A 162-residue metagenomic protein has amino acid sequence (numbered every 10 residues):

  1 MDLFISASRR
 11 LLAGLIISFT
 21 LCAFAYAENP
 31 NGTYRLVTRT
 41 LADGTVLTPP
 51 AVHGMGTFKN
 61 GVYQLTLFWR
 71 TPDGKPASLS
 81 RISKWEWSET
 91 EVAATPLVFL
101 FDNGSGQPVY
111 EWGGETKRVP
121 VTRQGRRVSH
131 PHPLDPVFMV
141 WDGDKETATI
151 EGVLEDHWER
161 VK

Functional and structural regions predicted by a protein language model:
M1-S8: N-terminal secretory signal peptides that target proteins for export/translocation
I5, I16-I17, I82, I150: Weak global preference for isoleucine
R9-R10, R160: Basic side chains
R10-L11, D73: Compositionally biased, intrinsically disordered low-complexity regions
L11-C22: Bacterial N-terminal signal peptides
F24-K162: Lipid interaction determinants
